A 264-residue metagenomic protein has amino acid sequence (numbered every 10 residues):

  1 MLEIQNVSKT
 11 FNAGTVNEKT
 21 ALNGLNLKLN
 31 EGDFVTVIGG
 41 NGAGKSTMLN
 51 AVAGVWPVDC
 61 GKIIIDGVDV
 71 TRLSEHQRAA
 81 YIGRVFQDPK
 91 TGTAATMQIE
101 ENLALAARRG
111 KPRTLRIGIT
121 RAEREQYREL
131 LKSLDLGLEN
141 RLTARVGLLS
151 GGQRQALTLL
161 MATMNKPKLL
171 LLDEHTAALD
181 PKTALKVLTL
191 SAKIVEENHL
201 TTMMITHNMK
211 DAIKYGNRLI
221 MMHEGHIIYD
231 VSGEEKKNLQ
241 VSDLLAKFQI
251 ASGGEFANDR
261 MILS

Functional and structural regions predicted by a protein language model:
M1, T10-G24, S74: A short, flexible loop at the N-terminus of ABC-type nucleotide-binding domains that lies
T15, D69-G83, T91, R113-R116 (+2 more regions): ABC ATPase NBD coupling module
I38-G40: The feature captures the beta-strand-to-loop junction immediately N-terminal to the Walker
A53: Helix-to-loop junction immediately C-terminal to a conserved catalytic motif
G61-V68, Y229-V231: Conserved ABC transporter NBD signature motif
A162-T163: ABC ATPase C-loop
T206-H207: H-loop/switch region of ABC-family ATPase nucleotide-binding domains
H226-S252: Conserved beta-strand-loop-alpha-helix hinge in the C-terminal portion of ABC ATPase nucleotide-binding domains
